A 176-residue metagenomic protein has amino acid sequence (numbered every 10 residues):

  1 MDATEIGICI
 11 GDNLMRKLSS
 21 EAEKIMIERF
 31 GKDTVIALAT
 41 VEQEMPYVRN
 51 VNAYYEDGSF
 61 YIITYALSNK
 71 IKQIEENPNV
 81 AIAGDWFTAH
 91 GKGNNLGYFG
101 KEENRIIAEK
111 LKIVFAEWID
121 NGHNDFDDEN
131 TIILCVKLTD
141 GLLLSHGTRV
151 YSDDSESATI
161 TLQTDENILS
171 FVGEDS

Functional and structural regions predicted by a protein language model:
D2-K17, T88-S176: Charged, gly/pro-rich active-site loop segments
I8-D12, V48, N52-S59: Short, basic, glycine/proline-bearing loop/turn elements
E28-Q43, N79-A83: A short, Trp-centered hydrophobic/proline-enriched beta-strand micro-motif
G31, M45-P46, Q73-E75, F126-E129: Short solvent-exposed loop/turn micro-motifs enriched in small/polar/acidic residues
V35-Y54, L134, N167-S176: An N-terminal domain-start capping segment
P46, F60-Y61, G141: Hydrophobic residues embedded in beta-strands of well-ordered beta-sheets
R49, P78, N130-I132: Residue-level marker for the onset of beta-strands and adjacent loop->beta junctions in well-ordered domains
Y54-T88: A short mixed-secondary-structure module that forms the rim of ligand-binding clefts
